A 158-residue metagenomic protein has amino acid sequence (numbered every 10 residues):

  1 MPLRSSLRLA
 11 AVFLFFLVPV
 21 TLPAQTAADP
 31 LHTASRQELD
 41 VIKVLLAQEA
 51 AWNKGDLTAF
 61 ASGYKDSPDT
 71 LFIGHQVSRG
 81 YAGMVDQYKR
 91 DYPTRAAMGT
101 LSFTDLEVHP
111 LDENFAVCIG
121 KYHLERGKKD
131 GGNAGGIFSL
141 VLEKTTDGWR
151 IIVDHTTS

Functional and structural regions predicted by a protein language model:
M1-A11: Bacterial N-terminal signal peptides that target proteins for export
A10-T21: Bacterial N-terminal signal peptides
L22-G63, S67: Short, low-complexity N-terminal intrinsically disordered segments enriched in polar/charged residues
Q25, G135-S158: Short beta-strand edge/turn micro-motifs at domain boundaries
E38-L39, L57-N114, H123, N133: A solvent-exposed, acidic/Ser-Thr-rich amphipathic alpha-helical stretch
F103-D105, I119, I151: Hydrophobic residues on conserved beta-strands that form the core of alpha/beta folds
V108-A116, L142-G148: A short, structured loop/turn motif at beta-sheet edges
I119-R126: Short beta-strand segments that buttress and anchor functional surface loops
